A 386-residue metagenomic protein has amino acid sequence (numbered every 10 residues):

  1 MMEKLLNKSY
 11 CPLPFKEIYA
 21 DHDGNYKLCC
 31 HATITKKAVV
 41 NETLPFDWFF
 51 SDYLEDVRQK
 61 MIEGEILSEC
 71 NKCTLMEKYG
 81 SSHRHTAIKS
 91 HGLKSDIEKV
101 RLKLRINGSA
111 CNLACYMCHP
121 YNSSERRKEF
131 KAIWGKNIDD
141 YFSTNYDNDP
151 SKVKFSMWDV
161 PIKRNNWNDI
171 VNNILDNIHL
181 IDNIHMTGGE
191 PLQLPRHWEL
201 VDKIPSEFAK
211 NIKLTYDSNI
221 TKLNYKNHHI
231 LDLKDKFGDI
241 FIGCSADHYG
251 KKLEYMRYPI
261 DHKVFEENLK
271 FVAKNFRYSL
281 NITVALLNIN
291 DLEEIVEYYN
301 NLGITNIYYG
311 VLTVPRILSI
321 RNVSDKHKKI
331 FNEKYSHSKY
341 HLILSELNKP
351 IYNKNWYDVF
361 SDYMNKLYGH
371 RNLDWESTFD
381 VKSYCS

Functional and structural regions predicted by a protein language model:
M1, K16-Y19, F50-E63, E98-I106: Short, intrinsically disordered, charge-biased short linear motifs at domain edges
M2-L13: Short, basic/aromatic recognition patches
L13, Y26-H31, I66-K78, A110-P120: Local cysteine-cluster metal-coordination motifs and their immediate loop/turn environment, predominantly Fe-S cluster
A32-T74: Membrane-interface junctions of multi-pass transporters
G80-G92, S123, R127-K131: Short cysteine/histidine-rich zinc-coordinating motifs and their immediately flanking basic loops
K99-A110, Y121-N166, H179-H197, E207-K226 (+3 more regions): Core AdoMet radical
I138-D176, S319-P350: Low-complexity, serine/threonine/proline-enriched polar segments
K213-T215, D235-A246, D261-C385: Conserved C-terminal portion of the radical SAM core fold that forms the substrate/S-adenosylmethionine-binding
